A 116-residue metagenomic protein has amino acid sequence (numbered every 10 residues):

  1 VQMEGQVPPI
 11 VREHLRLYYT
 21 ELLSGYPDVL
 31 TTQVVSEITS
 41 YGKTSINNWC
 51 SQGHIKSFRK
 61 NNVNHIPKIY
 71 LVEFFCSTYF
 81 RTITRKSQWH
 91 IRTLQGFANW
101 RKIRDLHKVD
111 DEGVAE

Functional and structural regions predicted by a protein language model:
V1-E4, S77: Short intrinsically disordered, low-complexity coil segments enriched in acidic
M3-P27: A detector for short, charged/polar N-terminal pre-domain segments
L22, Y26-T32, K86-S87, G113: Acidic, Ser/Pro/Thr-rich low-complexity regulatory regions and the short amphipathic helical interaction modules they
V29-Q33, K56-F80: Short helix-start
E37-H65, L94-G96: Major-groove DNA-recognition helix of helix-turn-helix-type DNA-binding domains
L71-E116: A short, Lys/Arg-enriched interface patch at domain edges and termini
